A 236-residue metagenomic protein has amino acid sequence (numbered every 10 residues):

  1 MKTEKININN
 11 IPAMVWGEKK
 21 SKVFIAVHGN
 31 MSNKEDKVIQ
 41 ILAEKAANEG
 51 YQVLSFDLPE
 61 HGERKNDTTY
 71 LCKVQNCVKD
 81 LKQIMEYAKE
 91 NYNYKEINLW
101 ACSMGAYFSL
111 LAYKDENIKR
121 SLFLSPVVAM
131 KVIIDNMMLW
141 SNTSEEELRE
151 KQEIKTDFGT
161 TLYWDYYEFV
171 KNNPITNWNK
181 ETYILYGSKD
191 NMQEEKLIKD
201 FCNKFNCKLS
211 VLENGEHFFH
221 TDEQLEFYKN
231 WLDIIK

Functional and structural regions predicted by a protein language model:
M1-K19: N-terminal cap/lid segment of alpha/beta-hydrolase-fold proteins
S21-G29: Short beta-strand element of the alpha/beta-hydrolase
N30, D57-R64, V127, G215: Short beta-to-alpha linker loops that shape the active-site pocket of alpha/beta-hydrolase fold enzymes
M31-A43, K196: The serine-hydrolase catalytic nucleophile loop
V38-I39, A43-N66: Conserved alpha/beta-hydrolase
G62-Y92: Catalytic nucleophile-loop/oxyanion-hole region of alpha/beta-hydrolase and closely related hydrolase-like folds
C72, Y107, N117-D200, K204-V211 (+1 more regions): The alpha/beta-hydrolase serine catalytic core
W100-S109: Gly/Ala-rich beta-loop-alpha elbow adjacent to hydrolase catalytic centers
